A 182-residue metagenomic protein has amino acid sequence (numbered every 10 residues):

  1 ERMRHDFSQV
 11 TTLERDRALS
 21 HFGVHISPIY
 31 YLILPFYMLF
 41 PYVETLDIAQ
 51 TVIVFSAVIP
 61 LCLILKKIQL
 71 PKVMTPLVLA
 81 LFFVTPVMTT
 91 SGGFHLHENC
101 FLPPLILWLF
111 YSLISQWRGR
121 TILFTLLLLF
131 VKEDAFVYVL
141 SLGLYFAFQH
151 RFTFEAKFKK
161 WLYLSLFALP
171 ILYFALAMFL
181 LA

Functional and structural regions predicted by a protein language model:
E1-F22, P28-I29: Extracytosolic helix-loop segments that constitute the early lumenal/periplasmic catalytic or substrate-binding loops
S20-A49: Juxtamembrane segments of multi-pass membrane glycosylation machinery that transfer sugars from lipid-linked donors
L39-F40, I68, V84-M88, L96 (+4 more regions): Transmembrane helix irregularities
Y42-T45, I68-P76, S115-T121, K157-K160: Membrane-helix interface segments
E44, I48-Q69, W108: Transmembrane-helix motifs of polytopic, lipid-linked glycan transferases
P60-L63, L81-M88, N99-T125, L142-Q149: Specific aromatic-rich, kink-prone transmembrane helix
G93-N99: Membrane-interface catalytic loops of GT-C/OST-like multi-pass glycosylation enzymes that act
Y138-I171: Perimembrane helix-loop-helix junctions
